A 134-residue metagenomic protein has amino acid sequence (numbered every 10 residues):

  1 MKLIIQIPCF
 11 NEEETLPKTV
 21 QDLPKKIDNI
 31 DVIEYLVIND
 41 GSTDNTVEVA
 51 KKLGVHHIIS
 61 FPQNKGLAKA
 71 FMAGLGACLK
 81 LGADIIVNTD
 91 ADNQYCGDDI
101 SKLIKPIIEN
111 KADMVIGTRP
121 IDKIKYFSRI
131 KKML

Functional and structural regions predicted by a protein language model:
K2-I4, E34: Cell-envelope/extracellular polymer assembly enzymes that use nucleotide-activated donors
E12-I27: Short, well-formed alpha-helical segments that are part of the catalytic scaffolds of diverse glycosyltransferases
T19, T46, F71, G82 (+1 more regions): Acidic donor-diphosphate engagement hotspot in glycosyltransferases and nucleotidyltransferases that stabilizes
D31-G41, T89: Short beta-strand/loop segment that forms part of the nucleotide-sugar
I33, V47-L81: Conserved donor nucleotide-binding strand/loop of the catalytic core
N39-V47, N93: A conserved acidic beta->alpha catalytic loop
F61-A77, G97-L134: Acceptor/aglycone-binding surface of glycosyltransferases and processive sugar-polymer synthases
A83-D92: Short beta-strand-to-loop acidic/aromatic patch adjacent to the donor-nucleotide binding site
